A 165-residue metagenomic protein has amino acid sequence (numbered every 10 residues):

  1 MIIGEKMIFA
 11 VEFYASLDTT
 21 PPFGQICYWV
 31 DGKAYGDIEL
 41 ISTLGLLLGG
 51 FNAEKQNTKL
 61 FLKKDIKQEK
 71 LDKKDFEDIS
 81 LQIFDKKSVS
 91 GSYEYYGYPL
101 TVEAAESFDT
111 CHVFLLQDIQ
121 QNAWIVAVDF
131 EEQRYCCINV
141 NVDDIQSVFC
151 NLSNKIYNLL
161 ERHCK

Functional and structural regions predicted by a protein language model:
M1-K165: Preference for intrinsically disordered or flexible, low-complexity segments and adjacent hinge/connector residues
